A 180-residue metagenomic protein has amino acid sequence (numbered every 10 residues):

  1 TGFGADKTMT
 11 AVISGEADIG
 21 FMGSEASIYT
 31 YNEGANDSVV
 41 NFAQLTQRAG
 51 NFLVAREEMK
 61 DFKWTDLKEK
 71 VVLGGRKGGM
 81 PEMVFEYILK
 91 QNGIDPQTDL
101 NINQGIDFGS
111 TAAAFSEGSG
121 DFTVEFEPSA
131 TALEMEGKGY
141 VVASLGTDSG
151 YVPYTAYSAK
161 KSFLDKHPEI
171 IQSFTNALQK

Functional and structural regions predicted by a protein language model:
T1-D107, A114, D121-P128, K138 (+2 more regions): Short, glycine-/small- and polar/acidic-enriched structural segments that line small-molecule recognition paths
N51-D61, P153-I170: A bilobed periplasmic-binding-protein/Venus flytrap-type ligand-binding module shared by bacterial periplasmic
K70-G75, S119-G120, S162-L164, Q179-K180: Second-shell loop/turn segments in exported
V84-F85, K166-L178: Short amphipathic alpha-helical coupling segments at ligand-binding clamshell hinges and other catalytic/signaling
N92, E136, A177-K180: Change "in soluble alpha/beta enzymes" to "in soluble alpha/beta proteins
E125, S158, F174-T175: Short, conserved beta-strand edge motifs with alternating hydrophobic and charged residues
L133: Short helix- or helix-capping micro-motifs that position conserved polar/aromatic residues at function-defining sites
